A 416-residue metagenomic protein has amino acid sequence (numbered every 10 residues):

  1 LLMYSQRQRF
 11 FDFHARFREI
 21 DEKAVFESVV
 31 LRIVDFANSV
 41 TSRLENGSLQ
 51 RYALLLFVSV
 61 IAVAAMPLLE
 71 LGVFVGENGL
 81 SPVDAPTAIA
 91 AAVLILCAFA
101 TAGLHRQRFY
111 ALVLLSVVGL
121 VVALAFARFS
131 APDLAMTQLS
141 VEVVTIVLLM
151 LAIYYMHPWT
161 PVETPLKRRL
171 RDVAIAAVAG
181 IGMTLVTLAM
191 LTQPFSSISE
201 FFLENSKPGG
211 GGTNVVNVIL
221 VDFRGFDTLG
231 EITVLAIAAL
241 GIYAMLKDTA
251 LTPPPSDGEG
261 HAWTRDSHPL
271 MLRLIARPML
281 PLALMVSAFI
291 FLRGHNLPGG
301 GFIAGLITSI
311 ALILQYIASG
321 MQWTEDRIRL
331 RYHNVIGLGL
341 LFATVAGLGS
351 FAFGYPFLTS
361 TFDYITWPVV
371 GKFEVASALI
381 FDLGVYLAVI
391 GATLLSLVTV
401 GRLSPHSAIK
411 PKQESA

Functional and structural regions predicted by a protein language model:
L1-V63, A179-G180, T184-T187, S196-S206 (+1 more regions): Membrane-interface and transmembrane segments of multi-pass membrane proteins
A37-F57, R224-T228, G260-M279, A416: Membrane-water interface at loop-to-transmembrane-helix junctions
S59-V63, A174-P194, V335-F351: Hydrophobic alpha-helical membrane-insertion segments
L80-A85, V215-L229, I365-F381: Short aromatic-rich membrane-water interface segments that cap or initiate transmembrane helices in multi-pass membrane
L80-A92, V113, M136-V147, G299-I310: Structural signature of hydrophobic alpha-helical transmembrane segments
T101-V113, A318-R331: Membrane-helix interface "capping/anchor" motifs
L104-R108, R128-M136, F291-G300: Membrane-interface helix caps and helix-loop-helix hairpins in membrane proteins
L120-V173: Alpha-helical multi-pass transmembrane bundles of energy-transducing inner-membrane proteins
